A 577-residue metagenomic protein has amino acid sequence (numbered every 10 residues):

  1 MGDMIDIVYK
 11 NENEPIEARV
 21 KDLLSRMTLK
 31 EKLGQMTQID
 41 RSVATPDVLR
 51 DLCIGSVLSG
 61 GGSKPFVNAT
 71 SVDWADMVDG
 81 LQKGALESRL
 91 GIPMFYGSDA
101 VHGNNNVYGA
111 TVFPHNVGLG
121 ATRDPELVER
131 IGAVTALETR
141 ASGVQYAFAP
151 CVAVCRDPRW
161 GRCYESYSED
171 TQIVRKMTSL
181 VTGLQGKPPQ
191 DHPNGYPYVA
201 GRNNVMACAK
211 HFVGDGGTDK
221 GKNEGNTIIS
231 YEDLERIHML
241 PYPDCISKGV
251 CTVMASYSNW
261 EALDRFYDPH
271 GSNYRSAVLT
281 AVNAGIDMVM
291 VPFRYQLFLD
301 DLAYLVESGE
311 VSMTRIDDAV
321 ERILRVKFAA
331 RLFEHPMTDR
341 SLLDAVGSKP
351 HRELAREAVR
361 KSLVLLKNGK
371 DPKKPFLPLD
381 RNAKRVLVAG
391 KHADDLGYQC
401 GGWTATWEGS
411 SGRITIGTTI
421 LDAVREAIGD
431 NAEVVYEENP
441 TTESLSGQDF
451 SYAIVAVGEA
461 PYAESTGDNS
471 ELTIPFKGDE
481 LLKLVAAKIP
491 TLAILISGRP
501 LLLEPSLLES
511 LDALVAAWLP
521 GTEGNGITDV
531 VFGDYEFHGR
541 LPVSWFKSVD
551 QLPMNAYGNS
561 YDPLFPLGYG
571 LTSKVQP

Functional and structural regions predicted by a protein language model:
M1-P577: Glycoside hydrolase catalytic-domain context in secreted enzymes
